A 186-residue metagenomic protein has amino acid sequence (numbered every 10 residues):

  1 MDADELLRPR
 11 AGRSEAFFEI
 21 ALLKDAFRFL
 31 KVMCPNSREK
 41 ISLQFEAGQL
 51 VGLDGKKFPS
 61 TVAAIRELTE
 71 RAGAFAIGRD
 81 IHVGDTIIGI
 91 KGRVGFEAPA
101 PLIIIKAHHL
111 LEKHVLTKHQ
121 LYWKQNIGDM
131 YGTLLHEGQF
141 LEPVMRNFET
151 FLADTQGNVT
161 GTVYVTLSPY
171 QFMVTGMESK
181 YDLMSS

Functional and structural regions predicted by a protein language model:
M1-S186: Nucleotide-activated chemistry modules centered on ATP-dependent adenylation/adenylyltransferase
